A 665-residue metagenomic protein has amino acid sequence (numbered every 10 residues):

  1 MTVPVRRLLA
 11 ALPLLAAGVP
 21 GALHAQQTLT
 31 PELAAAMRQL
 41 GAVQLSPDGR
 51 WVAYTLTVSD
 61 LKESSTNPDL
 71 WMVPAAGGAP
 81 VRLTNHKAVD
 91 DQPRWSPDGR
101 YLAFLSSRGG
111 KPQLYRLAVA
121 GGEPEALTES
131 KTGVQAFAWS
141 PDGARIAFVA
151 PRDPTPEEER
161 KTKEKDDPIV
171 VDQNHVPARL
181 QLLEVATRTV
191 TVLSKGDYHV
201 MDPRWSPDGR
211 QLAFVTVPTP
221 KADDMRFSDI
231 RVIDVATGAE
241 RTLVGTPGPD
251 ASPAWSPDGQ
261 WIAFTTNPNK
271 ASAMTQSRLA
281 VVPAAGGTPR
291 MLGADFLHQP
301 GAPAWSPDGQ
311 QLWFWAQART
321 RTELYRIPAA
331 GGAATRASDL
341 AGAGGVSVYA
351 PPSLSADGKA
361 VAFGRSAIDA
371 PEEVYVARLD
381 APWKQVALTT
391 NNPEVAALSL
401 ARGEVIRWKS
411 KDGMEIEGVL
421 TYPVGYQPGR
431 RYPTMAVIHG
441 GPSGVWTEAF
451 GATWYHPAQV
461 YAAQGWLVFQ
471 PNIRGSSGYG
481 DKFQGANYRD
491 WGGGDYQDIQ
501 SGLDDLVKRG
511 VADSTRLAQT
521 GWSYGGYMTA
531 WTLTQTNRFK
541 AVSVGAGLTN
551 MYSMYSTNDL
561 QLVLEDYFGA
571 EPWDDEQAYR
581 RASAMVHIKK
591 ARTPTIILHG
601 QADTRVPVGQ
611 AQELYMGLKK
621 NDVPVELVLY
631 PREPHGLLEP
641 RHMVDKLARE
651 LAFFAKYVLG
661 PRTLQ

Functional and structural regions predicted by a protein language model:
A10-P20: Bacterial N-terminal signal peptides
Q26-R38, R188-V192: A short helix->beta-strand "capping" segment at the edge of beta-propeller domains
E32-P68: Beta-strand-rich domains and repeat architectures in extracellular enzymes and scaffolds, especially beta-propellers
G49-V52, G99-A103, G143-A147, G209-A213 (+3 more regions): Hydrophobic beta-strand positions that form the internal "hydrophobic ladder" of WD40/Gbeta-like beta-propeller blades
L56-D69, T84-D90, A103-Y115, E123 (+12 more regions): A flexible loop/linker signature enriched in serine peptidases of the S9 family
P74-G78, A118-G122, E184-R188, D234-G238 (+3 more regions): Short loop/turn segments that connect beta-strands within beta-propeller blades
Y349-Q665: Serine-hydrolase catalytic core recognition
